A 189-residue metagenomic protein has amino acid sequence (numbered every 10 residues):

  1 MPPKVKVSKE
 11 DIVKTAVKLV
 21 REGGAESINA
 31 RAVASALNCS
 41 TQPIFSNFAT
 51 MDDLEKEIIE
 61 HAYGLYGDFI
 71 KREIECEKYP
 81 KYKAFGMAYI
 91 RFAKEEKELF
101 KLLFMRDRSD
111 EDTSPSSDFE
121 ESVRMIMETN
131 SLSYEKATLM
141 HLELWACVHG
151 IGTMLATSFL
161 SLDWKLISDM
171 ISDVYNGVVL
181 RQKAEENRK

Functional and structural regions predicted by a protein language model:
M1-V7, K183-K189: N-terminal intrinsically disordered/low-complexity leader segments
D11, T15, L19-D53, E57: Helix-turn-helix
D11-K18, E22, D53-C76, P80 (+7 more regions): Alpha-helical structural segments
A36, A88, L102-R106, E143 (+1 more regions): Short acidic/histidine-centered micro-motifs embedded in hydrophobic/aromatic stretches that mark compact functional
E95, L99-L102, W145-D163, G177-N187: Amphipathic C-terminal alpha-helical segment
D107-Y134, T138-E143, S168-L180: Amphipathic alpha-helical packing segments from all-alpha helical-bundle domains
